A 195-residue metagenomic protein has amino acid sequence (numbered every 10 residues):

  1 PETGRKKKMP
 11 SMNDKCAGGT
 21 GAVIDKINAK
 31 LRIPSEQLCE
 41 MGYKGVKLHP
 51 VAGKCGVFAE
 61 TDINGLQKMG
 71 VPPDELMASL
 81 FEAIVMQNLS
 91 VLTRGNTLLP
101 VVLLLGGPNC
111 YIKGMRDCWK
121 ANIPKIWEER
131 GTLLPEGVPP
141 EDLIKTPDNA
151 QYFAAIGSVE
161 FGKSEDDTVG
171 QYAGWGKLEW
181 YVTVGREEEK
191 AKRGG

Functional and structural regions predicted by a protein language model:
P1-G4, K54-T61, I112-V138: Acidic-glycine-rich active-site phosphate/pyrophosphate-binding loop
R5, G157-G195: Acidic, glycine/GT-rich loop-and beta-edge segments that sit at the periphery of enzyme/chaperone cores
K6-D14, P100, E129-P147: Short beta-alpha connecting loops at secondary-structure transitions that line or flank enzyme active sites
K6-K47, E160-S164: Glycine-rich phosphate-binding loop plus the immediately following alpha-helix
S11-G19, S79-F81, L103-N109, L143-A154: Active-site nucleophile and cofactor-binding loops and adjacent substrate-binding regions of central metabolic enzymes
P34-Q67, F81: Conserved ATP-utilizing enzyme core subdomain
T61-S90: Adenine-nucleotide phosphate-binding core of ATP-dependent small-molecule kinases
A83, T93-W127, G131, P147-Q151: Glycine-rich phosphate-binding loops at beta-strand->alpha-helix junctions
